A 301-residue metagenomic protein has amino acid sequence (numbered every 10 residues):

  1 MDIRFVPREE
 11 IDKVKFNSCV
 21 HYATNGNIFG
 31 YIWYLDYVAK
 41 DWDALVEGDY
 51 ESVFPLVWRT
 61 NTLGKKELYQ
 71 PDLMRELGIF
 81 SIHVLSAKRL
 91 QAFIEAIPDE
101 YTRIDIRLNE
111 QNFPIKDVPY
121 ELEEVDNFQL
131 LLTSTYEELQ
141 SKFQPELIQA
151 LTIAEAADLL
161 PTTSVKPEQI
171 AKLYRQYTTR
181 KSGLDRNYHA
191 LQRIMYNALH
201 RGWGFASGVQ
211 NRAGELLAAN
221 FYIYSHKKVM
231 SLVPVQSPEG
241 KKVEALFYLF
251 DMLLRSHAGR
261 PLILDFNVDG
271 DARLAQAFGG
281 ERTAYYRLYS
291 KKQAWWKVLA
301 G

Functional and structural regions predicted by a protein language model:
D2-D49, L56-G64, L108-K241: A conserved beta-strand-loop-helix scaffold within acyl/acetyltransferase catalytic domains
T60-E76: Conserved acyl-donor/pantetheine-binding loop and adjacent beta-alpha core of acyl/acetyltransferases and related
L68, P119-Y120, Q276-A277: Short glycine-biased active-site loop of nucleotidyltransferases that positions the nucleotide triphosphate and helps
R75-H83: The substrate-binding groove and active-site-proximal loops of carbohydrate-active enzymes, especially glycoside
L77, D99-I106, P261-L264: Hydrophobic beta-strand segments of well-ordered beta-sheets in folded domains
S86-E124: Non-catalytic accessory segments adjacent to catalytic cores
Q91, E95, W203-A300: Aromatic (often tryptophan-rich) hydrophobic motifs at membrane interfaces
I94-E95, D99, T152, R193-Y196 (+1 more regions): Surface-exposed alpha-helical segments enriched in charged/polar residues
